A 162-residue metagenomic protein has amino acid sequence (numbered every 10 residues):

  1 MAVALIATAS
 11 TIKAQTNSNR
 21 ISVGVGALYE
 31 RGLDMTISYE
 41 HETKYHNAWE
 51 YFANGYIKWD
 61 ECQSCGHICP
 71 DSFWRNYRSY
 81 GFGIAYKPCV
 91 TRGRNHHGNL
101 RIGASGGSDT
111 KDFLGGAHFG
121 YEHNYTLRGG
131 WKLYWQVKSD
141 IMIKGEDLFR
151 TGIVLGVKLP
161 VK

Functional and structural regions predicted by a protein language model:
M1-T8: Bacterial N-terminal signal peptides
S10-I12, T91: Intrinsically disordered and other compositionally biased segments
I12-K58, G152, K158-K162: Short glycine/proline- and aromatic-enriched beta-strand/turn motifs that initiate or cap beta-hairpins
V23-T36, N76-R78, S105-A117, I141-R150: Solvent-exposed loop/turn segments connecting transmembrane beta-strands in outer-membrane beta-barrel proteins
E40-L133, L159-K162: Gram-negative (and chloroplast) outer-membrane scaffold detector with strong preference for beta-barrel transmembrane
W135-V137: Internal, hydrophobic beta-strand segments that form the core of beta-sheet-rich folds
